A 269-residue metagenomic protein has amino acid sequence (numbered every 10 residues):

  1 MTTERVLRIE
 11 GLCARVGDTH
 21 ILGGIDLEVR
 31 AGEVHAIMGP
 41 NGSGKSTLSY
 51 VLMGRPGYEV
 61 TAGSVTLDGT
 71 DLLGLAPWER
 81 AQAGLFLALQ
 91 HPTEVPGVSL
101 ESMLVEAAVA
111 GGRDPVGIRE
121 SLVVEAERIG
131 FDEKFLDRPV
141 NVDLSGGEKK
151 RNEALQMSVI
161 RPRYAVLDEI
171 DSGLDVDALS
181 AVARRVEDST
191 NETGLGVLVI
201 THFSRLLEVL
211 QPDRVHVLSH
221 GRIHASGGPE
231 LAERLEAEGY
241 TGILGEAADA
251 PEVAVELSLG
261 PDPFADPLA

Functional and structural regions predicted by a protein language model:
L7, L22-G24: Conserved structural motif at the start of ABC-family nucleotide-binding domains
M38-P40: The feature captures the beta-strand-to-loop junction immediately N-terminal to the Walker
S64-R80, N141: ABC ATPase NBD Q-loop/coupling interface
H91, G97-A110, S121: Q-loop/switch helix immediately C-terminal to the Walker
M157-S158: ABC ATPase C-loop
E169-G173, D177: Walker B catalytic motif
L218, R222-G245: Conserved beta-strand-loop-alpha-helix hinge in the C-terminal portion of ABC ATPase nucleotide-binding domains
